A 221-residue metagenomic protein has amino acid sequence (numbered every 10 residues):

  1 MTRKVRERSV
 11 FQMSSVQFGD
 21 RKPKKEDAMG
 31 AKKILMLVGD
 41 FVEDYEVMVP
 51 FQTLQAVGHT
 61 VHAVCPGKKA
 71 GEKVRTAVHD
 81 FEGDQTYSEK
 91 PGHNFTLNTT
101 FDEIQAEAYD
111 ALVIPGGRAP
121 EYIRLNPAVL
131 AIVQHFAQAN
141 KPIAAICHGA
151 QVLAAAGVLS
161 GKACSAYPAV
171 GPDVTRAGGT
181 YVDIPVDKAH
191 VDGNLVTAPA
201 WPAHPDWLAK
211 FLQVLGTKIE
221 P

Functional and structural regions predicted by a protein language model:
R3-E7, Q12, K24: Charged/polar low-complexity intrinsically disordered segments
M13-S14, F18-A139, V152-G161, G171-P221: Extended, subdomain-level signal for the structured scaffold at the beginning of enzyme domains
I146-G149: Short, thiol/selenol-centered motifs that function as redox-active sites or metal-ligating centers
C164: Anionic-ligand binding patches
Y167-A169: Glycine/proline-rich loop-helix segments at beta-alpha junctions forming the active-site rim of enzyme cores
